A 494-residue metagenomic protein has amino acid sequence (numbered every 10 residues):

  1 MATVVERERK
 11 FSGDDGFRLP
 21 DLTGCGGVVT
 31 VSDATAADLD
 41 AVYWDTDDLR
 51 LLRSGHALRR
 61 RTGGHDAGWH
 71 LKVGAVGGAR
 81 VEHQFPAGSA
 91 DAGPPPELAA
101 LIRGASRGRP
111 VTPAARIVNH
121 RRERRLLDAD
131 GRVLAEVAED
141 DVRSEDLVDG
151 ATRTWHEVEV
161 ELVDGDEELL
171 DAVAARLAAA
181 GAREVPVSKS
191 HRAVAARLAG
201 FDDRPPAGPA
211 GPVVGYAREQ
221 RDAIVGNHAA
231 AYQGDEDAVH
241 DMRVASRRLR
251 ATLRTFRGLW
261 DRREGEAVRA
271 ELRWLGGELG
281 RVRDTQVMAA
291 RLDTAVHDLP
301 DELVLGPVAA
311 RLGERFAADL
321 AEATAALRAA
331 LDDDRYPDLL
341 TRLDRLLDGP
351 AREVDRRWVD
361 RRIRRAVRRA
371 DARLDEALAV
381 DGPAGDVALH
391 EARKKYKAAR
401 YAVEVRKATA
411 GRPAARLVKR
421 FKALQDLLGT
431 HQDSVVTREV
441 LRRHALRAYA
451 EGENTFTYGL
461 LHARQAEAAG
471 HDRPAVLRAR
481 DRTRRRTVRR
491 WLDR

Functional and structural regions predicted by a protein language model:
M1-R494: Function-determining surface determinants
